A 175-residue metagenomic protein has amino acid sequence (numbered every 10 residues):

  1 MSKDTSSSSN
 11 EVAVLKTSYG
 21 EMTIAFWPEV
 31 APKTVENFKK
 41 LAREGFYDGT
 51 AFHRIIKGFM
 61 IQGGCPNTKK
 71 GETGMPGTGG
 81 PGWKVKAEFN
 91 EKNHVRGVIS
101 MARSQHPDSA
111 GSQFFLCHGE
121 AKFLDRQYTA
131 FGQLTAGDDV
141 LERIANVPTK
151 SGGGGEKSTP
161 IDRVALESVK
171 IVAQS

Functional and structural regions predicted by a protein language model:
M1-S175: Cyclophilin-like peptidyl-prolyl cis-trans isomerases
